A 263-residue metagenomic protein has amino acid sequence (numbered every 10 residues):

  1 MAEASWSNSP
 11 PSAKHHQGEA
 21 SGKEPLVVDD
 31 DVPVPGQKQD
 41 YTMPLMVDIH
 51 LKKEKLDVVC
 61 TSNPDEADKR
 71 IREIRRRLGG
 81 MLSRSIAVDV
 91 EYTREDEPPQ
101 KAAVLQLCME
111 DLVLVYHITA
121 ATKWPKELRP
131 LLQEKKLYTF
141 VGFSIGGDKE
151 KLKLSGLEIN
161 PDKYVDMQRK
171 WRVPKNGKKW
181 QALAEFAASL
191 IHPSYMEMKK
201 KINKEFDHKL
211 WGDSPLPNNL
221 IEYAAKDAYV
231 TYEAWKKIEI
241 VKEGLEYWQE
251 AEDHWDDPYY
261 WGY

Functional and structural regions predicted by a protein language model:
M1-S85, A121, M167, E243-Y263: N-terminal accessory regions of nucleic-acid-interacting proteins
V59-D68, M81-S85, E95-K237: Conserved DEDDh/DEDDy metal-dependent 3′-5′ exonuclease domain
P217-Y263: Mixed-charge, glycine-rich, non-catalytic linkers/tails in nucleic-acid processing enzymes
